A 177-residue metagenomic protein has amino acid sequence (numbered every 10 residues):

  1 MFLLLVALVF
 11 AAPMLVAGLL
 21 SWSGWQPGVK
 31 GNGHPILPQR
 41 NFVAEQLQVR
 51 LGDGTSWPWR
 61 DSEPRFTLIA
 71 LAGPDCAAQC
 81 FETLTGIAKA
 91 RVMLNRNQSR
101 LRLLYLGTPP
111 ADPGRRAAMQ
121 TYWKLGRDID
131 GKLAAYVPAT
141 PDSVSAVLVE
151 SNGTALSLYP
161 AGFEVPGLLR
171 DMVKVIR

Functional and structural regions predicted by a protein language model:
M1-L8: Membrane-entry signal-anchor segments at the cytosolic-membrane interface, especially the N-terminal signal anchor
L8, A12-L15, G24-R60: N-terminal "domain-start" segment that seeds a small globular fold
W22, L84-L104: Conserved helix-turn-beta segment immediately C-terminal to the redox Cys motif in thioredoxin-like folds
T55, A88-A90, G131, R170-R177: Short, surface-exposed patches at the edges or C-terminal ends of soluble domains, predominantly
R60-I87: Short active-site neighborhood of thiol/selenol oxidoreductases, capturing the structured segment around
E63-F66, Q98-R100, P141: Extracytoplasmic
R102-V149: Short, internal strand/loop/helix patches that form the active-site neighborhood or redox-interaction surface
D142, L148-R177: Thiol-/selenol-based redox modules, centered on thioredoxin-like and closely related oxidoreductase domains
